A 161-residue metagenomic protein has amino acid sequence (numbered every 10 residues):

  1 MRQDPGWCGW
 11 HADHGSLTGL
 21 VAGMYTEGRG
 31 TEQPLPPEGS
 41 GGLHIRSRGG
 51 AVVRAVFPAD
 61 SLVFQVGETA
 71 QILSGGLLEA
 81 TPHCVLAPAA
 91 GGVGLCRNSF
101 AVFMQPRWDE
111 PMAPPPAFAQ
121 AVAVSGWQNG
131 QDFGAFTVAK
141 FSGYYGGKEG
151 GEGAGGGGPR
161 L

Functional and structural regions predicted by a protein language model:
M1-L161: C-terminal flanking tails of non-heme Fe-dependent oxygenases
